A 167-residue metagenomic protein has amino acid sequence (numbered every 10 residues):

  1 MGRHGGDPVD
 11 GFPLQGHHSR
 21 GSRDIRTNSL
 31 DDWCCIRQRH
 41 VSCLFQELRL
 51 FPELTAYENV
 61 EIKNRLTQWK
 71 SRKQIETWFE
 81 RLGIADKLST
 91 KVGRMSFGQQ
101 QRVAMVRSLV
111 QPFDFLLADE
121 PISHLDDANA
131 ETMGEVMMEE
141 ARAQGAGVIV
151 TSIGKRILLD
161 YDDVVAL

Functional and structural regions predicted by a protein language model:
H18-S42: ABC ATPase NBD coupling module
E47, L54-L66: Q-loop/switch helix immediately C-terminal to the Walker
R72-K87: Conserved ABC ATPase "signature" region
K91-M95, Q99-Q101: Conserved ABC ATPase signature
M105: Hydrophobic anchor residue at the start of the ABC signature
P112: Conserved catalytic motifs of ABC-family nucleotide-binding domains
L116-D119: Catalytic Walker B motif of ABC-type/P-loop ATPase nucleotide-binding domains
